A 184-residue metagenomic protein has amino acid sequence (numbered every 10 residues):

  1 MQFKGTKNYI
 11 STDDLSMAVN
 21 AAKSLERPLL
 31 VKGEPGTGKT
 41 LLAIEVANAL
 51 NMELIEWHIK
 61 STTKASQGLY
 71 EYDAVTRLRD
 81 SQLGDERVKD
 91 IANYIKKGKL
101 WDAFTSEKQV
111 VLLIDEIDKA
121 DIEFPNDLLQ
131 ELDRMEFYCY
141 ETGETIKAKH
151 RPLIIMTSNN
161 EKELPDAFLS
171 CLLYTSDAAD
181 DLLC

Functional and structural regions predicted by a protein language model:
M1-S176: AAA+ P-loop NTPase catalytic core and its hallmark functional loops
Y174-C184: Single conserved hydrophobic/aromatic residue that forms the stacking wall/gate of nucleotide- or nucleobase-binding
